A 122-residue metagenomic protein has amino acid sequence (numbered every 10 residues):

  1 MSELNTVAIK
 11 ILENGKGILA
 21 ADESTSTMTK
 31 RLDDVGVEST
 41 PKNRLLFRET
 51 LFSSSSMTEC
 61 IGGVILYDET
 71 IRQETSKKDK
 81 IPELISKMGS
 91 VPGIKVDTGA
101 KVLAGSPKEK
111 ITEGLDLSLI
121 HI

Functional and structural regions predicted by a protein language model:
M1-R48, F52: N-terminal basic, low-complexity leaders that serve as flexible interaction/assembly modules and, when applicable, as
L12, D34, G63, I81 (+1 more regions): Nucleotide/phosphate-binding site architecture used for ATP/NTP-dependent chemistry
G17-A21, G62-L66, S90-V96: Hydrophobic faces of well-ordered beta-strands that scaffold small-molecule active sites in alpha/beta enzyme cores
E23-T25, D68-T70, T98-A100: Active-site-proximal loop/turn and secondary-structure-junction residues that shape catalytic pockets, frequently
D34-S39, A100-L117: Active-site mouth loops of central-metabolism enzymes
V37-S76: N-terminal low-complexity or amphipathic/hydrophobic leaders
D68-I71, T75-V91: N-terminal, Lys/Arg-enriched amphipathic/low-complexity engagement segments that precede the first folded domain
I120-I122: Conserved small/polar residues in nucleotide/adenosyl-binding loops
